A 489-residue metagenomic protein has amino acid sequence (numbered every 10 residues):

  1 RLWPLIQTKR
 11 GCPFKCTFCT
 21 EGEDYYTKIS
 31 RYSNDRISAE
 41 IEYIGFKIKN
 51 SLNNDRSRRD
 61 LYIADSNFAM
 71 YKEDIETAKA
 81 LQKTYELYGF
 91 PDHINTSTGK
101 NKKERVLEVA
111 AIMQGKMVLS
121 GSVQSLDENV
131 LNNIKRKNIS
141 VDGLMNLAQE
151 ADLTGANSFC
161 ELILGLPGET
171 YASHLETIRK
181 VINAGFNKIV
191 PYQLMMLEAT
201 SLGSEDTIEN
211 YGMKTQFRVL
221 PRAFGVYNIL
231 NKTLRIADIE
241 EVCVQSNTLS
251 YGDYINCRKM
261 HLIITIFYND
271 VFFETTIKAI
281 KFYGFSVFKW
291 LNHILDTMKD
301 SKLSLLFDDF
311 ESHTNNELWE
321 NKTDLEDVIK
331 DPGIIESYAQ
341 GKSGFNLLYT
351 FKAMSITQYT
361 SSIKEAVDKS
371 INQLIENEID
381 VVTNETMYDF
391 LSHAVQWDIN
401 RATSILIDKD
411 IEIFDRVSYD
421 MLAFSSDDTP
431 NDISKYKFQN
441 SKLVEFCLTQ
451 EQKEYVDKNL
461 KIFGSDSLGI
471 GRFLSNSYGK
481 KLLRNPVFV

Functional and structural regions predicted by a protein language model:
R1, S33, K49, S97-L107 (+8 more regions): General structural signal for secondary-structure boundaries
R1-L153: Radical SAM [4Fe-4S] cluster-binding motif and immediate context
I29, A69, K135-R136, G165-E169 (+3 more regions): Conserved aromatic-histidine-acidic binding/catalytic patches
S38-I41, G45-A64, G89, H93-N95 (+3 more regions): Conserved C-terminal portion of the radical SAM core fold that forms the substrate/S-adenosylmethionine-binding
I41-I44, I48, L81-Y85, A110 (+6 more regions): Hydrophobic, Leu/Ile/Phe/Ala-enriched alpha-helical segments that form helix-helix packing faces
E104-V106, L175-T177, V244: Short alpha-helical segments and helix-capping/turn motifs at coil-helix boundaries
T233, A237-D238: Extended alpha-helical scaffolding segments
E241-V489: Radical SAM enzyme core and accessory elements
